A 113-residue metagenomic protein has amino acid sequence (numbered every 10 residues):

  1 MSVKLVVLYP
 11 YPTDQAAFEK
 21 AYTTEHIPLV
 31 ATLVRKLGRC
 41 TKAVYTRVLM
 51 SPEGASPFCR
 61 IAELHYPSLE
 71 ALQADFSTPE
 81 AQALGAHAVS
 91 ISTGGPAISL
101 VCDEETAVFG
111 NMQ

Functional and structural regions predicted by a protein language model:
M1-Q113: Macromolecular interaction modules
